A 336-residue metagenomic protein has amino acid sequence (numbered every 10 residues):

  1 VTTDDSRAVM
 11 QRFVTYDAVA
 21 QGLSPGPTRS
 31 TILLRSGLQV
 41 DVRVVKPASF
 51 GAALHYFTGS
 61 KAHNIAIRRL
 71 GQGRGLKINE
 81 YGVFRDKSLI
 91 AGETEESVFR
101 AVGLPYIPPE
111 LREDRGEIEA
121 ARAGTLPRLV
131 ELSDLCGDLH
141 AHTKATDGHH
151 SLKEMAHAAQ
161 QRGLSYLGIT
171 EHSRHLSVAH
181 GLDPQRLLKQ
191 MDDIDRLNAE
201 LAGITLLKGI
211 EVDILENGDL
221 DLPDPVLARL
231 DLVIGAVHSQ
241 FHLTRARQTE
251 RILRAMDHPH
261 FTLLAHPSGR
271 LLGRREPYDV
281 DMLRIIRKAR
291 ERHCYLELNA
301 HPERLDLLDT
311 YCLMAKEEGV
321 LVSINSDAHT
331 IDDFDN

Functional and structural regions predicted by a protein language model:
V1-T143, S151-I169, R174-T205, E216-N336: Charged catalytic cores and adjacent phosphate/nucleic-acid-binding surfaces used for phosphate/nucleic-acid chemistry
G209-V212: Active-site catalytic microenvironments in core metabolic enzymes, especially phosphate/sugar-handling
